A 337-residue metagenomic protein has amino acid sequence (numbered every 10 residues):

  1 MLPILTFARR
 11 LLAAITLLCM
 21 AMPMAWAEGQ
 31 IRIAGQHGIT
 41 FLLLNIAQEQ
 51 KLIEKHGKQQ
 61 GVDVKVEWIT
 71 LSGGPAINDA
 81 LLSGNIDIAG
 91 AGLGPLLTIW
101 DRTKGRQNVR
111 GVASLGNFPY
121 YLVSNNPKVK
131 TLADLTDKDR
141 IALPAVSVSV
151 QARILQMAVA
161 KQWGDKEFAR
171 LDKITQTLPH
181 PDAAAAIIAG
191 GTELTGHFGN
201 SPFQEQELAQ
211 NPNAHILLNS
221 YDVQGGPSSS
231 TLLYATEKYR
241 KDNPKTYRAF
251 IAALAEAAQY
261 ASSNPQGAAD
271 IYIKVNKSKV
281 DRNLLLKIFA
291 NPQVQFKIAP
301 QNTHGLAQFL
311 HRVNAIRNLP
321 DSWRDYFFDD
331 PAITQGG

Functional and structural regions predicted by a protein language model:
M1-I15: Bacterial N-terminal signal peptides that target proteins for export
M22-A27: Sec/Tat signal peptide C-region and signal peptidase I cleavage site
G29-F168, K173-T177, T195, S201 (+1 more regions): Short, glycine-/small- and polar/acidic-enriched structural segments that line small-molecule recognition paths
E54-V62, Y221-G225, P292-P300: Short, solvent-exposed loop/beta-turn-alpha elements that line the ligand-binding surface or hinge of extracytoplasmic
L71-P75, G90, A145-R153, P181 (+4 more regions): Soluble non-cytosolic domains of exported or imported proteins
G164, R170-Q176, P181-K274: Pocket-lining segment of extracytoplasmic ligand-binding domains
K241-R317: Secondary-structure end/capping motifs
L310-G337: Conserved C-terminal helix/tail region of periplasmic/extracytoplasmic solute-binding proteins
